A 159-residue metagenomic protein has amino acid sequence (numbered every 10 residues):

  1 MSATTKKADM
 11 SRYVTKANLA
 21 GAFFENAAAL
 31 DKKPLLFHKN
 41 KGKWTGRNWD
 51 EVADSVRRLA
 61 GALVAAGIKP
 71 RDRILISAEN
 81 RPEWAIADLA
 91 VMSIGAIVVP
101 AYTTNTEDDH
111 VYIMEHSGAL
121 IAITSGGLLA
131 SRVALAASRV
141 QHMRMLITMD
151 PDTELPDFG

Functional and structural regions predicted by a protein language model:
M1-N18: Flexible, non-catalytic linker and terminal segments flanking ANL/adenylate-forming cores
Y13, S77, I123-G126: Active-site-adjacent beta-strand anchor residues
V14-L35: A short N-terminal helical cap/helix-turn-helix that marks the beginning of AMP-binding/adenylate-forming
F23, A87, V133: Aromatic/hydrophobic pocket-lining residues that form π-stacking "cages" and hydrophobic walls in ligand
L35-L89, T106-V111, G159: Conserved AMP-binding/adenylate-forming core of the ANL superfamily
A65-A66, S93-G159: Structural core segment of the AMP-binding/adenylate-forming
